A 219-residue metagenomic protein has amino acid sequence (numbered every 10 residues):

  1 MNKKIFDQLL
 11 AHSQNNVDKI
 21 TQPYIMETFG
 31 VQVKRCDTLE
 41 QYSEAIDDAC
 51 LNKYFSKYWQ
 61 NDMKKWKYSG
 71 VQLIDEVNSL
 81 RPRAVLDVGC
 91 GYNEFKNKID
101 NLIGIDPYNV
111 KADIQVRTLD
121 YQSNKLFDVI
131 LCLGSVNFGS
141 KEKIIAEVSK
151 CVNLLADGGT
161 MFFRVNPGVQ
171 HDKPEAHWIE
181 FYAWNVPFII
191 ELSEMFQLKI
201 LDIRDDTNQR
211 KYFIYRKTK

Functional and structural regions predicted by a protein language model:
N2-Q122, T160-K219: Class I (Rossmann-like) S-adenosyl-L-methionine-dependent methyltransferase catalytic domain, capturing the SAM-binding
L131: A conserved beta-strand element that flanks and buttresses the S-adenosyl-L-methionine
G134-F138: Short catalytic micro-motifs in class I SAM-dependent methyltransferases
S140-E142: Short N-terminal helix/helix-N-cap motif within the alpha/beta-hydrolase-1
I145-D157: A short glycine-rich, Lys/Arg-flanked "PGG" loop and its adjoining helix->strand segment in the class I
